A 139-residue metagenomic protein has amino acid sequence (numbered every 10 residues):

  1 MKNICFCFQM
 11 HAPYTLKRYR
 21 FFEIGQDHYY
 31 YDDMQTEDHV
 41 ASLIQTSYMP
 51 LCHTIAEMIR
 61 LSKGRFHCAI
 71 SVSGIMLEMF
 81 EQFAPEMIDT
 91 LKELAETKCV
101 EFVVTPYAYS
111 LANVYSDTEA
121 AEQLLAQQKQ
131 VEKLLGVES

Functional and structural regions predicted by a protein language model:
M1-S139: Catalytic alpha-helical scaffold of carbohydrate-active enzymes acting on polysaccharides/glycoconjugates
